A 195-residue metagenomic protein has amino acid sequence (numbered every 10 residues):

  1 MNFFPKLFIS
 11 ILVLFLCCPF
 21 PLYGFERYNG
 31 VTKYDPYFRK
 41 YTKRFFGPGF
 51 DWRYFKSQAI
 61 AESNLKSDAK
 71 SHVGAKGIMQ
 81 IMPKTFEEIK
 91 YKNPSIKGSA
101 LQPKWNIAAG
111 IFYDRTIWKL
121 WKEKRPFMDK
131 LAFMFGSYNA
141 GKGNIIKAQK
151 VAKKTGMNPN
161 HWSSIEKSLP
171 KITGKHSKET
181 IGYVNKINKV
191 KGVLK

Functional and structural regions predicted by a protein language model:
N2, G24-P36, K84-F112, T116-K195: Non-catalytic cell-wall polysaccharide-engagement segments
N2-F46, S67: N-terminal export signals and maturation junctions of secreted/periplasmic proteins
Y37, F46, F50, S57 (+2 more regions): Charged catalytic carboxylate motif
T42-W52, E123: Short, charged helix-capping/linker segments at alpha-helix termini
F50-F55, I60, V73-K76, K130-L131: Extracytoplasmic
E62-H72: Conserved alpha-helical segments that form or flank metal/cofactor-binding pockets of metalloenzymes
M79-M82: Methionine-biased hydrophobic packing positions in alpha-helices, especially within tandem helical repeat solenoids
